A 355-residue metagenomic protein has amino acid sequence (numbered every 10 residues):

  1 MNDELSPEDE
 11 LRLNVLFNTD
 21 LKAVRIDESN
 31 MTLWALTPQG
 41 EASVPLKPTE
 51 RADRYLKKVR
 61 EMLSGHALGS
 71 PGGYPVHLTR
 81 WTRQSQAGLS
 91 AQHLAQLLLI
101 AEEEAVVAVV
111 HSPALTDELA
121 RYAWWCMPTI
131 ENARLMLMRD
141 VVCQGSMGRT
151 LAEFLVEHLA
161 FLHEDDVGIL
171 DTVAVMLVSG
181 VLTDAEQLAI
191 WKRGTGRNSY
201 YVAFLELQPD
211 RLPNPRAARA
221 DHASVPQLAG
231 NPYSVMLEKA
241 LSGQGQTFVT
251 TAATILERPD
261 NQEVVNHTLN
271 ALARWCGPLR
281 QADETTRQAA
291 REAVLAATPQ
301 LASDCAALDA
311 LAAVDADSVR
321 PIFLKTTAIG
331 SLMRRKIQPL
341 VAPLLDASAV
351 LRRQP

Functional and structural regions predicted by a protein language model:
M1-P355: Alpha-helical scaffold segments
